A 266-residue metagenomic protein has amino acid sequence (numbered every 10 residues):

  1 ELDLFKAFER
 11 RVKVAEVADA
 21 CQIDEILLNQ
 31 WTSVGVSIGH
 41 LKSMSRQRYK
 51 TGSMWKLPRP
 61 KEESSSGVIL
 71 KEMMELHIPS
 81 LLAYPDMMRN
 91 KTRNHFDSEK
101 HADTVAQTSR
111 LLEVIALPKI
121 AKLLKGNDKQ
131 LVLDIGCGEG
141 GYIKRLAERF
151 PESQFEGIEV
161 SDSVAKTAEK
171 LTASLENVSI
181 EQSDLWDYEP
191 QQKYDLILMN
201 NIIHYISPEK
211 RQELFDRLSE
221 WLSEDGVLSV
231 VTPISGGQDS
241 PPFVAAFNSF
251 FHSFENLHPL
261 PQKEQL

Functional and structural regions predicted by a protein language model:
E1-H77: N-terminal accessory segments
D128-G138: Conserved class I S-adenosyl-L-methionine
E139-P151: Conserved SAM-binding loop of SAM-dependent methyltransferases across substrates and taxa, primarily the Class I
S161: Conserved SAM/SAH-binding beta-strand->alpha-helix loop
A168-E169: Conserved SAM-binding loop
Q212-E224: A short glycine-rich, Lys/Arg-flanked "PGG" loop and its adjoining helix->strand segment in the class I
D225-P233: Conserved beta-strand signature within the Rossmann-like core of class I S-adenosyl-L-methionine
P241-Q262: Conserved Class I S-adenosyl-L-methionine
